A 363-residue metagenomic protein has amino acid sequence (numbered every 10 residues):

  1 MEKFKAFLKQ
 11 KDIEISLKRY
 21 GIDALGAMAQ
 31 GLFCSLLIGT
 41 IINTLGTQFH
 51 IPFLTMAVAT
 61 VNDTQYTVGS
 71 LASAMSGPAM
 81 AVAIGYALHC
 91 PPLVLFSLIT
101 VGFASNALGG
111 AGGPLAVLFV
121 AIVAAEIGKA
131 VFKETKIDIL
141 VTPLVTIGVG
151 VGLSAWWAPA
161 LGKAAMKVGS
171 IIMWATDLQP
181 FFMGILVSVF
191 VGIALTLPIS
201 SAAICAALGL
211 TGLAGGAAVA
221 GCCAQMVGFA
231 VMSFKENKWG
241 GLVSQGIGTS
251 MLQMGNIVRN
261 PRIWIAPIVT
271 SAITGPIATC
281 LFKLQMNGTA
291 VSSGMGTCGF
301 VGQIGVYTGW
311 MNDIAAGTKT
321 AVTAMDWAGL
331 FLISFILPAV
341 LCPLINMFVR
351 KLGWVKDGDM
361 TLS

Functional and structural regions predicted by a protein language model:
M1-S363: Pore-lining transmembrane helices
